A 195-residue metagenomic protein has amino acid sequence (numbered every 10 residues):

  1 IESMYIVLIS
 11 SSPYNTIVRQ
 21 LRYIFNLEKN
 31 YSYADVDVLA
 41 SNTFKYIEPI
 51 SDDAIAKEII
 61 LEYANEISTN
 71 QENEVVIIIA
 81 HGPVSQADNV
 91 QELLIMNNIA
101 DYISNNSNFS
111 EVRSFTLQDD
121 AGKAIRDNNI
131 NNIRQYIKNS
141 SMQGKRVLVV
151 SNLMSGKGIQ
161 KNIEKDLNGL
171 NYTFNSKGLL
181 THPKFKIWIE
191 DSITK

Functional and structural regions predicted by a protein language model:
I1-K195: Extended amphipathic ligand-handling, pore-lining, and cofactor/metal-binding catalytic surfaces
